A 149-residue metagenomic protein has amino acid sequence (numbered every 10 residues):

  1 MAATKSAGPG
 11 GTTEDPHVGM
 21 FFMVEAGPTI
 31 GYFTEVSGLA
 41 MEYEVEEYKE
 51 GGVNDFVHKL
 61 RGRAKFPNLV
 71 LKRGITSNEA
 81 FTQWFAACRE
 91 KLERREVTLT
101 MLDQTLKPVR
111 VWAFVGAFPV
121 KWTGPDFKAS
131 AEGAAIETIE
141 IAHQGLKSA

Functional and structural regions predicted by a protein language model:
M1-A149: Glycine-rich, low-complexity intrinsically disordered segments
